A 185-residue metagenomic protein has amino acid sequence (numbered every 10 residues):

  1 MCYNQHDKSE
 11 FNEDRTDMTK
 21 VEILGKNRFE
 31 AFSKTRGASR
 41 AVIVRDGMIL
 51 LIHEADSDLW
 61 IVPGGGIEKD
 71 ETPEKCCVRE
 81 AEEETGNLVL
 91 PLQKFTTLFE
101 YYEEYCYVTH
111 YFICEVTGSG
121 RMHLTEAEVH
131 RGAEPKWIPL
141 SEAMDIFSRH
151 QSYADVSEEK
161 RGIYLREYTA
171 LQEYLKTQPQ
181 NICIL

Functional and structural regions predicted by a protein language model:
C2, E10-R40: Acidic, metal-coordinating catalytic segment for phosphate/diphosphate chemistry, firing primarily on the Nudix
H6: Cationic, low-complexity basic patches in intrinsically disordered or flexible, solvent-exposed regions
G37-S39, G47, H110, A133: Change "...and in nucleic-acid phosphodiester-cleaving endonucleases..." to "...and in nucleic-acid processing enzymes
I43-D46, C114-V116: Active-site beta-strand termini and strand-to-loop segments that position acidic
V44-E83: Conserved Nudix-box catalytic region and its N-terminal flanking loop in Nudix hydrolases and closely related
D58, V129-L185: Nudix hydrolase/Nudix homology domain
L88-T96: A short coil-to-beta-strand element that immediately follows conserved catalytic motifs
E100-H123, K136, L140-S141: Active-site-adjacent beta-strand/loop module that shapes the phosphate/pyrophosphate-binding cleft
